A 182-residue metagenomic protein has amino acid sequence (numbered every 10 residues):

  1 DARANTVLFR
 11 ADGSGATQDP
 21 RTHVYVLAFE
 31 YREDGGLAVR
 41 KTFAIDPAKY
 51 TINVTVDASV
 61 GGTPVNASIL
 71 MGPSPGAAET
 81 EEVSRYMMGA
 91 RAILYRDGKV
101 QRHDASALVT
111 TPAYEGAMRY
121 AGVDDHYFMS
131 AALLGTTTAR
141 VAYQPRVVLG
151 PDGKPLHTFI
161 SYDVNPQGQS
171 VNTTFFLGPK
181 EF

Functional and structural regions predicted by a protein language model:
D1-F182: Soluble non-transmembrane domains of integral membrane proteins
